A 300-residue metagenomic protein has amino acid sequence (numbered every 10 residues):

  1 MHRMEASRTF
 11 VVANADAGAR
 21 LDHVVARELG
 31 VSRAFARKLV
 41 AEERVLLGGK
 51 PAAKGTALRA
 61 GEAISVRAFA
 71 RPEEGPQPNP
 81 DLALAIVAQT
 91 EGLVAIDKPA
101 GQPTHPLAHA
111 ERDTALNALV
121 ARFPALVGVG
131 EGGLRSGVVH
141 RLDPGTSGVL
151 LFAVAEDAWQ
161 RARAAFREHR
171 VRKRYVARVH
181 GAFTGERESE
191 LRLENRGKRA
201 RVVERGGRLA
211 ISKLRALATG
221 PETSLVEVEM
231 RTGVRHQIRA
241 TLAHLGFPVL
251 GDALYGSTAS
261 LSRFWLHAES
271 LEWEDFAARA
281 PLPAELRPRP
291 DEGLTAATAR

Functional and structural regions predicted by a protein language model:
H2-R300: RNA pseudouridine synthases
